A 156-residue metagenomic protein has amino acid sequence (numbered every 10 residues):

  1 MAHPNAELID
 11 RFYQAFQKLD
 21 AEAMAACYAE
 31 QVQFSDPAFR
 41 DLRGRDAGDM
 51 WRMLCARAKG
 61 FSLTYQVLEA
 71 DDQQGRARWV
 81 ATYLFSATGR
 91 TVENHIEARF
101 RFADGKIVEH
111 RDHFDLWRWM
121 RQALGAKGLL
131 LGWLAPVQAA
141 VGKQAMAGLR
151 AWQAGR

Functional and structural regions predicted by a protein language model:
M1-A2, R40, G89: Alpha-helix initiation/capping motif
M1-A26, E30, K143-R156: Short, low-complexity N-terminal intrinsically disordered segments enriched in polar/charged residues
P4, D46, V92: Soluble or luminal CAZymes and related metallo-dependent hydrolases
I9-F12, M24-A25, V32, A47 (+3 more regions): Hydrophobic pocket/interface hotspot
F12-F16, Y28, F34, F39 (+4 more regions): Aromatic side chains
A21-A25, A29-G75: A solvent-exposed, acidic/Ser-Thr-rich amphipathic alpha-helical stretch
C55-T64, L68-R156: A beta-strand edge to alpha-helix "cap/lid" segment located at domain peripheries
